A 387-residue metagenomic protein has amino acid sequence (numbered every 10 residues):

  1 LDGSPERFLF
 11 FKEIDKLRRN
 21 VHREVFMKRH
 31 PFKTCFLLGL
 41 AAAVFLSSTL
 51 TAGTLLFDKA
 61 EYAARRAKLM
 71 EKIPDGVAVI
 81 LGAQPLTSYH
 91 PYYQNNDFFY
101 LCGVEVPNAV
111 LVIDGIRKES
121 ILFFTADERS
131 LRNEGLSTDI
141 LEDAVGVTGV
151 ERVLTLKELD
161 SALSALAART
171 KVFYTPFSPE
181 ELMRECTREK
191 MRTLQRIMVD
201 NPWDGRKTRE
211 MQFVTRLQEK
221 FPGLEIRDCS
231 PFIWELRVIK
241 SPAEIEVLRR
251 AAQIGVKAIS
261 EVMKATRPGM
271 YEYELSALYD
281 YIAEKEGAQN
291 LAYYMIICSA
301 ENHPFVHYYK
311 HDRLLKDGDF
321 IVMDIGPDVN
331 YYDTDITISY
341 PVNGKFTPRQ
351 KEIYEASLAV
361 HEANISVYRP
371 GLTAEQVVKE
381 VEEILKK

Functional and structural regions predicted by a protein language model:
E6, T49-L50: Serine/proline-rich low-complexity intrinsically disordered segments, especially terminal tails, linkers
E6-F26: Short, Lys/Arg-enriched N-terminal segments with co-localized hydrophobic residues within the first ~10-30 amino acids
K12, M27-H30, A52-K387: Active-site neighborhoods and metal-handling regions in enzymes and metal-associated proteins
K28-G39: Bacterial N-terminal signal peptides that target proteins for export
L37-S48: Bacterial N-terminal signal peptides
